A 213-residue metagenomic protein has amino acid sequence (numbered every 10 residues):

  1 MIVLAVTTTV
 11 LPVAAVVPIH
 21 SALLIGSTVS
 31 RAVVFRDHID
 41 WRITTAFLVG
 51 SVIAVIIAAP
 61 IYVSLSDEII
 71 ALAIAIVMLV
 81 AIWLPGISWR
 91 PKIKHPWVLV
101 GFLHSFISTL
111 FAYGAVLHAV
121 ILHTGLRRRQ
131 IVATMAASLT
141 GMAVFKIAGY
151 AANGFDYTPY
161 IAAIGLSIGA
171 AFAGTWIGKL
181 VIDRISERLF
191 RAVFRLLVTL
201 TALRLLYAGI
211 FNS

Functional and structural regions predicted by a protein language model:
M1-T45, G101-S108, A115-T175: Small-residue-rich hydrophobic segments that form or flank transmembrane alpha-helices in multi-pass membrane proteins
A5, V55-V63, A119, K179-L180: Small-residue-mediated transmembrane helix hinge/kink sites in multi-pass secondary transporters
P12-V13, S66-D67, R127, I182 (+1 more regions): A helix-boundary/kink motif common to multi-pass secondary transporters, especially Major Facilitator Superfamily
A14-P85: Membrane helix-loop-helix hairpins that form the core translocation module of multi-pass transporters
S21, I74-M78, I82, A136 (+2 more regions): Residues within membrane-spanning alpha-helices of integral membrane proteins, especially the hydrophobic core/packing
A46, W176-L200: Interfacial loop-to-transmembrane junctions
I74, W83-S105: Alpha-helical multi-pass membrane helix bundles of inner-membrane/thylakoid proteins, especially permease cores
R204-S213: Juxtamembrane boundary at the C-terminal end of a transmembrane helix
